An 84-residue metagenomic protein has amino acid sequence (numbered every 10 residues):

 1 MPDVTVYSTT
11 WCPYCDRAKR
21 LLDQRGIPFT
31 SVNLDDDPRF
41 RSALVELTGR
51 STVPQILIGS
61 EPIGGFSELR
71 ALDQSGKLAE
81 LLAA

Functional and structural regions predicted by a protein language model:
M1-P28: Local sequence-structure signature of Cys/Sec-based thiol-disulfide redox active-site neighborhoods
Y7-P13, D35, S51, L69: Residue-level signal for short amphipathic helical patches enriched in basic/charged and nearby hydrophobic residues
T10, V32, L44, F66: Conserved short-loop catalytic and cofactor-binding motifs
P13, R39, G64: Short alpha-helical
N33-S51, K77, L81-A84: Thioredoxin-like thiol-disulfide oxidoreductase module
T48-L57, S67: Structural micro-motif
I58-A84: Non-catalytic, surface beta->alpha helical segment in thiol-disulfide oxidoreductase systems
